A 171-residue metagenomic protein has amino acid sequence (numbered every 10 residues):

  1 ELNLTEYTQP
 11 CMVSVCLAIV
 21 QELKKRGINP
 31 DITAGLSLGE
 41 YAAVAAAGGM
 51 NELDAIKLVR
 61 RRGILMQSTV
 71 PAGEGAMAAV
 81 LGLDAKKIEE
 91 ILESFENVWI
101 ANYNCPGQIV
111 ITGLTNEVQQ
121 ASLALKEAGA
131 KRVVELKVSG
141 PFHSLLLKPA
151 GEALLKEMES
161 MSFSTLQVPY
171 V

Functional and structural regions predicted by a protein language model:
E1, A42, R132-L136: A short small-residue
E1-A34, I111: Helix-rich "cap/lid" substructures immediately adjacent to catalytic or cofactor-binding pockets
N3-Y7, A46, V138: Short coil/turn segments at secondary-structure junctions
S14, A18, E40, L53 (+1 more regions): A broad detector of short, well-ordered amphipathic alpha-helices that serve as recognition/interaction surfaces
L36-A45, G49-M50: Glycine-rich nucleophile elbow surrounding the catalytic serine of serine-hydrolase chemistry
A47-V171: Alpha/beta catalytic cores of group-transfer enzymes, especially the acyltransferase/condensing modules of polyketide
